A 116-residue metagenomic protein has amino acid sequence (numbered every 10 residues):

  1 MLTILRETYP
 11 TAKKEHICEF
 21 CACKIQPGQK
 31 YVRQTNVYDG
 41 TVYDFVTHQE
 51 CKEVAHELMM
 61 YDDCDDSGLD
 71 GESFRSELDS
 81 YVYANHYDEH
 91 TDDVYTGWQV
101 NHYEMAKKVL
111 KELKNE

Functional and structural regions predicted by a protein language model:
M1, K13-H16, P27-Y31: Short amphipathic alpha-helical surface micro-motifs
M1-Y9, Y61-E116: Short, intrinsically disordered terminal segments enriched in charged and Pro/Gly residues
I4-E15, N36-V42: Short, flexible, mixed-charge glycine/proline-rich loop motifs that serve as phosphate/nucleic-acid-contacting
C18-C21, H48: Short cysteine-rich clusters marking metal-coordination/redox-active sites
F20-D39: Short recognition patches in nucleic-acid-associated and regulatory proteins
T41-S67: Short metal-binding segments enriched for Cys and/or His
